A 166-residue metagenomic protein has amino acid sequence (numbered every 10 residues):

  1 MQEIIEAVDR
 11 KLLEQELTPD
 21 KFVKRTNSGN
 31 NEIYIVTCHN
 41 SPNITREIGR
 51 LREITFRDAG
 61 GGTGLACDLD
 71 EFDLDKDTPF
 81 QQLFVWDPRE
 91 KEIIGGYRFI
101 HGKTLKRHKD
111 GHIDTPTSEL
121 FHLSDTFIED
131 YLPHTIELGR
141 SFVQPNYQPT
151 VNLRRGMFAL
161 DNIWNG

Functional and structural regions predicted by a protein language model:
Q2-H39: Conserved N-terminal entry element of GNAT/NAT acetyltransferase domains
E3, A7, C38-G49, M157-D161: Generic detection of long, well-ordered alpha-helical segments
E16-V23, L69, F121-E129: Intrinsically disordered, low-complexity boundary segments flanking structured domains
R25-E71, Q82-R98: Short amphipathic alpha-helix that is part of the acyltransferase structural core
D73-F84, R107: A short helix-loop-beta-strand connector motif used in the catalytic cores of GNAT acetyltransferases and, in some
T78-Q81, R89, I93-I94, Y131-P133 (+1 more regions): Short, well-ordered loop/turn elements at secondary-structure boundaries
F99-K103: Acetyl-CoA-dependent GNAT
T104-G166: Acyl-donor binding region in acyl/amide transferases
